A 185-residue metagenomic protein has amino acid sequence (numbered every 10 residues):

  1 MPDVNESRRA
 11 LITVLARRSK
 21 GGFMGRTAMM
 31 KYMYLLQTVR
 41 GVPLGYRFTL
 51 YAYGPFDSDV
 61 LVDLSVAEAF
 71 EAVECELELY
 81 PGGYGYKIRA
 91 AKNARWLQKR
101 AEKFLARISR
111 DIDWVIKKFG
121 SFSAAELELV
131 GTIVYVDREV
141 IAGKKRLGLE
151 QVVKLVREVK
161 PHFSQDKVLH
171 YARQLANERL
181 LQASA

Functional and structural regions predicted by a protein language model:
M1-A185: Domain-edge interaction signal
